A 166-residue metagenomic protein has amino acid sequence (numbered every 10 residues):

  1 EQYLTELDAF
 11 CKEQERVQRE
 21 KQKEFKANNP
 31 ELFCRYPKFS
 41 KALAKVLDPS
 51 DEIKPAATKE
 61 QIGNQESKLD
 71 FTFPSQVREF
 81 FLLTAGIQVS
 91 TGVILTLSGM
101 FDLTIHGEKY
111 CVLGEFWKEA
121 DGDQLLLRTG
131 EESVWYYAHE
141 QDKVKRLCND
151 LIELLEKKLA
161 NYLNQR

Functional and structural regions predicted by a protein language model:
E1-E131, R166: A surface-exposed partner-binding patch
Y137-N164: Compact, glycine/acidic-enriched structural inserts
